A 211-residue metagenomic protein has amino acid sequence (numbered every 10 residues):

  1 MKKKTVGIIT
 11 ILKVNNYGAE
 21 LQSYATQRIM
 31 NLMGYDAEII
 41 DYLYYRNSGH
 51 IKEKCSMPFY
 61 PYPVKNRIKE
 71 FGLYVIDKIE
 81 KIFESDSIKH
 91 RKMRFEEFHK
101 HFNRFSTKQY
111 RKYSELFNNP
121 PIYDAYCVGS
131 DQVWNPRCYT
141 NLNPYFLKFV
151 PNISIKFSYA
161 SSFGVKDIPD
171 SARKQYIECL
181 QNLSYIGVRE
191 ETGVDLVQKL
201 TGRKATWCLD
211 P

Functional and structural regions predicted by a protein language model:
T5-Y17, L21-E178: Aromatic- and Gly/Pro-rich donor/ligand-binding loops that form nucleotide- or phosphate-bearing donor binding pockets
Y24, E190-E191: Alpha-helix N-cap/helix-start capping motif
V133, T192-G193: Alpha-helix capping/helix-boundary segments
N152, N182, L200-K204: Short, structured coil segments at secondary-structure junctions
L183-E190: A short beta-strand/loop micro-motif in the catalytic core of glycosyltransferases that engages the nucleotide-sugar
V194-P211: Helix-loop-beta element that forms the nucleotide-linked donor phosphate-binding surface in glycosyltransferases
